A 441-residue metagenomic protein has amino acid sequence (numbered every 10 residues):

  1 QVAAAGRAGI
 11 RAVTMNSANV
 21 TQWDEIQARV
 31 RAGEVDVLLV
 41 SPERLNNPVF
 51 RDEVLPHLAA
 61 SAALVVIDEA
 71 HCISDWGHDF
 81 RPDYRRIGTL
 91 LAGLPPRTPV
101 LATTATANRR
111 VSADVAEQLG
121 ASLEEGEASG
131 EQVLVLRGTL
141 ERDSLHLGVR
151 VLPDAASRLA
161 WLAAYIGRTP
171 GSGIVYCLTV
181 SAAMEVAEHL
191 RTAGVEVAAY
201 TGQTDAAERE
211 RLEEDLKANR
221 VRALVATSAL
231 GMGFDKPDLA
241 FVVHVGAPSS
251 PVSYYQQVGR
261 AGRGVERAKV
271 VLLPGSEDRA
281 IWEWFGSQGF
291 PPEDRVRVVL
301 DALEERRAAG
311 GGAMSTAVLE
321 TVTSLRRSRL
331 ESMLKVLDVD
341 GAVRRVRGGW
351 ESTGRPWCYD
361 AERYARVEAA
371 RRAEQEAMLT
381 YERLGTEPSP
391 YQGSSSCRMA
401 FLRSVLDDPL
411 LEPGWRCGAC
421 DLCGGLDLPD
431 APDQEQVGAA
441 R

Functional and structural regions predicted by a protein language model:
Q1-L303, G311-V318, V343-G354, C358: Helicase motor core with emphasis on the C-terminal RecA-like subdomain
V221, L239, A247-Q256, G262-R441: C-terminal accessory region of SF2 helicases/translocases
